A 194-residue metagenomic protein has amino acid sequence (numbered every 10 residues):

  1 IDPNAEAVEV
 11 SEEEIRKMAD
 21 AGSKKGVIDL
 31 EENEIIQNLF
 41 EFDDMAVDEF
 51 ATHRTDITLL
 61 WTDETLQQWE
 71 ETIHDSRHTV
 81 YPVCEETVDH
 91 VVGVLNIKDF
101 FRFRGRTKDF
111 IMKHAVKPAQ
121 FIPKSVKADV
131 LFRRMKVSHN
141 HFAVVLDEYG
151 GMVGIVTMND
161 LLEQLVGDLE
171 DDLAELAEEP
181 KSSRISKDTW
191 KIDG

Functional and structural regions predicted by a protein language model:
E6-G194: Soluble cytosolic regulatory domains appended to membrane proteins
